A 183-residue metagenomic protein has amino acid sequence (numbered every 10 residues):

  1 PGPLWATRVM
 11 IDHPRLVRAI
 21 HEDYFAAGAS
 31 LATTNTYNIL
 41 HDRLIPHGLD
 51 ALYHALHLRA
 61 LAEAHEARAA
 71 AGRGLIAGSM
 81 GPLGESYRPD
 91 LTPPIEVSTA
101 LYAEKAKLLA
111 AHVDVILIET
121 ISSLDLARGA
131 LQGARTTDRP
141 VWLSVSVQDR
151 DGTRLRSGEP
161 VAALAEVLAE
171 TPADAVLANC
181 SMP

Functional and structural regions predicted by a protein language model:
P1-P183: Domain-level signal for soluble alpha/beta catalytic cores
